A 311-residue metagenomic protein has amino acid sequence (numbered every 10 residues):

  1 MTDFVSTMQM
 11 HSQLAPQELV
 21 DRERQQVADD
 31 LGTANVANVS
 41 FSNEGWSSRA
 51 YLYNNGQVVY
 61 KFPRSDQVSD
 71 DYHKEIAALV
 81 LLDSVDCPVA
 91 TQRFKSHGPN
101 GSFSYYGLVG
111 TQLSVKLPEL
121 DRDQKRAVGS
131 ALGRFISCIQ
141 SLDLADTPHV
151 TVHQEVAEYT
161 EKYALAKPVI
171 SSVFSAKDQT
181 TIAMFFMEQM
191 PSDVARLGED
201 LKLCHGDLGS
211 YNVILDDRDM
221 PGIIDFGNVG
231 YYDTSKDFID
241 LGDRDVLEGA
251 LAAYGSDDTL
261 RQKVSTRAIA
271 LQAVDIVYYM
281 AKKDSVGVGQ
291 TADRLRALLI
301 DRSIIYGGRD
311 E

Functional and structural regions predicted by a protein language model:
T2-R24: N-terminal non-globular leader segments, chiefly Sec-dependent signal peptides
M8-L14, S256, V277-E311: ATP/Mg2+ or Mg2+-diphosphate-binding catalytic cores that bind nucleotide phosphates or diphosphates via glycine-rich
E18-A34, S141-G206, A297, G307-R309: An alpha-helical support segment within catalytic cores of ATP-dependent transferases
N38-T151: ATP-binding pocket architecture of kinase catalytic cores
A77, D121-R122, G222, F238-G242 (+1 more regions): Glycine-rich, phosphate-binding/catalytic loops in enzymes
L201-C204, G209-S210, I214-T266: Active-site Asp-x-Gly
